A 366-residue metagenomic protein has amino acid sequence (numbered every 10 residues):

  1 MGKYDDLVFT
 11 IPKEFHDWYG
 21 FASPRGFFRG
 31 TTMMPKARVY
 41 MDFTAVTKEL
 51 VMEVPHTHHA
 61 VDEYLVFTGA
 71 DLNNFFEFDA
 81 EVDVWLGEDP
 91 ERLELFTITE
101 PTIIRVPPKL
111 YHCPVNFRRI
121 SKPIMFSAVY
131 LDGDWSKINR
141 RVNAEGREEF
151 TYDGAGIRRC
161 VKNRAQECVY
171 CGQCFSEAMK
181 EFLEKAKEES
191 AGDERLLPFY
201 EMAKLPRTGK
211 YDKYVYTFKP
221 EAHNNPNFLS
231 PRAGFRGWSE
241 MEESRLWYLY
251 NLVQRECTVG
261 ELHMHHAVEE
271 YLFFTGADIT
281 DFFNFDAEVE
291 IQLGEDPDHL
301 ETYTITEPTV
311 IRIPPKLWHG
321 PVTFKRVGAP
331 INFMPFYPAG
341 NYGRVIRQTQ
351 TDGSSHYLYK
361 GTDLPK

Functional and structural regions predicted by a protein language model:
M1-H56, D153-R159, E184-L262, K366: A short, N-terminal "cap"/entry segment at the start of jelly-roll beta-barrel domains of the cupin/DSBH fold
K3-I11, V115-C160, F182, A186 (+2 more regions): Double-stranded beta-helix
K48-V51, L86-R92, P108-H112, R255-C257 (+2 more regions): Short acidic (Asp/Glu) patches
L50-Y64, L72-A80, C257-Y271, I279-A287: A short beta-loop-beta micro-motif enriched in histidine and acidic residues
V61-L65, D79-E81, P123-F126, R245 (+4 more regions): Extracellular structured ligand-interaction cores
F67-T99, F274-T306, I346: A short beta-strand-loop-beta hairpin characteristic of the jelly-roll/cupin
F96-F117, Y303-F324: Conserved metal-binding segment of the jelly-roll/cupin
C160-F182: Cysteine-cluster motifs in flexible loop/terminal segments that predominantly coordinate metals
